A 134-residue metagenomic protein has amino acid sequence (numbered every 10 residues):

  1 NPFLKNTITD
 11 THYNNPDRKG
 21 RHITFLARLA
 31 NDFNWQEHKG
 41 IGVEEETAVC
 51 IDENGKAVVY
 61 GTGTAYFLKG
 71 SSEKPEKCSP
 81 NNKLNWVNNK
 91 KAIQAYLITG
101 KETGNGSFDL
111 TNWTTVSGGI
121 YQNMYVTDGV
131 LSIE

Functional and structural regions predicted by a protein language model:
N1-E134: C-terminal and late-domain segments of enzyme folds
